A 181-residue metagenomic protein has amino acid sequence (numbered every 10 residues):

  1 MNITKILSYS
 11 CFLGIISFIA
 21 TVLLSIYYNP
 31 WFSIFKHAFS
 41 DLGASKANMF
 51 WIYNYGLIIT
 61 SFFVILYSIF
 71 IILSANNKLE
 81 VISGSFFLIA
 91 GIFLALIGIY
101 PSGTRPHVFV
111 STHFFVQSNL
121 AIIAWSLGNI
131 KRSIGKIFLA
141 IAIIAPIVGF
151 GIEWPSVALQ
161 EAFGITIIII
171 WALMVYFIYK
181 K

Functional and structural regions predicted by a protein language model:
N2-I6, I69-I82, L127-I134, K181: Membrane-interface helix-boundary motifs at transmembrane edges
N2-Y27: N-terminal signal-anchor transmembrane alpha helix
F18, G56-Y67, Q117-W125, I165-K180: Hydrophobic cores of alpha-helical transmembrane segments in multi-pass inner/ER membrane proteins, independent
I19-N29, L96-S102, F150-E153: C-terminal TM-helix exit segments that contain a strictly Trp-centered aromatic cap at the helix terminus
V22-A44: Hydrophobic transmembrane helix segments
L42-F62: Interfacial helix-start motif at the membrane-water boundary
F87-G128: Membrane-proximal helix-loop-helix units in multi-pass membrane proteins
N129-K181: Terminal transmembrane helical module of multi-pass membrane proteins
